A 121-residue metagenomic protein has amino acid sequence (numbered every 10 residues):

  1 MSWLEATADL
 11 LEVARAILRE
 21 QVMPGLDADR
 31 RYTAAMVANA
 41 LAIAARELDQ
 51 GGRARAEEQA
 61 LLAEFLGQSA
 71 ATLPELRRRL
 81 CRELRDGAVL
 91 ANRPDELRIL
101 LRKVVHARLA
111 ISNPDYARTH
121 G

Functional and structural regions predicted by a protein language model:
L4, D9-A14, R30, E58-G121: C-terminal amphipathic alpha-helical interaction region
A16-E47: N-terminal interaction modules that seed assembly of large macromolecular complexes
L26, G52, A88-V89: Residue-level recognition of short, well-ordered coil/turn positions that link secondary-structure elements
E47-A63: Short, charged early-sequence alpha-helical segments and their helix-coil boundaries
